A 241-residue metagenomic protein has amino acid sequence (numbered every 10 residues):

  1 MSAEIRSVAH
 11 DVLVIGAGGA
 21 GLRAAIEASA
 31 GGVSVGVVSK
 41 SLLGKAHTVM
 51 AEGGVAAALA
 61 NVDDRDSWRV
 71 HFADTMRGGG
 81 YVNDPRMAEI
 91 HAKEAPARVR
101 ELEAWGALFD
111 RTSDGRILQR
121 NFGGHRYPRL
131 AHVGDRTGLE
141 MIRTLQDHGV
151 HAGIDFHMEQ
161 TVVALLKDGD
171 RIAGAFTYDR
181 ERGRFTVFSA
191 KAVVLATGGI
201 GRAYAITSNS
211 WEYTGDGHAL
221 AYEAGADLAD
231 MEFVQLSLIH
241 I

Functional and structural regions predicted by a protein language model:
M1-H71, R111-S113, V133-H240: Residues forming the flavin
G44, G80, D84-H91, L130 (+2 more regions): Short secondary-structure transition/capping motifs
A51-E52, G79-V82, A95, V99 (+3 more regions): Short amphipathic alpha-helical patches
E52-A56, G79-V82, N121-R129, T197-G201: Gly-rich Lys/Arg/Thr-decorated short loops/hinges at beta-loop-alpha junctions or inter-strand turns that position
A57-H91: Glycine-rich active-site loop/strand segments that organize a redox cofactor
D74, N83, E89-R126: A conserved beta-strand/loop capping segment in the N-terminal third of enzymes that catalyze redox or closely related
